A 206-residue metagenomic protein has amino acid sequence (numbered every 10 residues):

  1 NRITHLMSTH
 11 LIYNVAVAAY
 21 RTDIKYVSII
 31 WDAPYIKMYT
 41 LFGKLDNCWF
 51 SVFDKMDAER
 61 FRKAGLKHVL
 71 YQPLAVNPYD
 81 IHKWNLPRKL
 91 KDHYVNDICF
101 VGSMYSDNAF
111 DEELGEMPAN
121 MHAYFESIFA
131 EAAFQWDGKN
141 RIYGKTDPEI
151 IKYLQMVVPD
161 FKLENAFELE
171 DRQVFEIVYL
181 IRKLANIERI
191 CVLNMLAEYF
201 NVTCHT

Functional and structural regions predicted by a protein language model:
N1-A64, D80-K83: Extended catalytic core of nucleotide-activated donor transferases of GT-like folds
K67-H68, P73-T206: Nucleotide-sugar donor-binding catalytic core of glycosyltransferases
